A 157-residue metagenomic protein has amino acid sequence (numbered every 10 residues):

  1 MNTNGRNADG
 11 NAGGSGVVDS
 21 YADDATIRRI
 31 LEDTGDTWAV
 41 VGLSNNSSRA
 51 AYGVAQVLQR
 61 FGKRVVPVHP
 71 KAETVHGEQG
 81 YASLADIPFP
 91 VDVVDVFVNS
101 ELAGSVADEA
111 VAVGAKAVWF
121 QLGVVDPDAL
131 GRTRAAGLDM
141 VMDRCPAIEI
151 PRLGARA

Functional and structural regions predicted by a protein language model:
M1-K71, H76: Hydrophobic, well-ordered beta-alpha structural blocks that scaffold small-molecule cofactor pockets
K63, V113-K116, A136-L138: A short helix->loop->beta-strand "cap" motif at the edges of active sites that frequently abuts
G77-A85: Active-site regions of enzymes building and remodeling cell-envelope glycoconjugates
L84-V124: Mid-chain, well-packed structural core segment of small domains
L122-I150, A155-R156: Rossmann-fold NAD(P)-binding glycine/threonine-rich loop
